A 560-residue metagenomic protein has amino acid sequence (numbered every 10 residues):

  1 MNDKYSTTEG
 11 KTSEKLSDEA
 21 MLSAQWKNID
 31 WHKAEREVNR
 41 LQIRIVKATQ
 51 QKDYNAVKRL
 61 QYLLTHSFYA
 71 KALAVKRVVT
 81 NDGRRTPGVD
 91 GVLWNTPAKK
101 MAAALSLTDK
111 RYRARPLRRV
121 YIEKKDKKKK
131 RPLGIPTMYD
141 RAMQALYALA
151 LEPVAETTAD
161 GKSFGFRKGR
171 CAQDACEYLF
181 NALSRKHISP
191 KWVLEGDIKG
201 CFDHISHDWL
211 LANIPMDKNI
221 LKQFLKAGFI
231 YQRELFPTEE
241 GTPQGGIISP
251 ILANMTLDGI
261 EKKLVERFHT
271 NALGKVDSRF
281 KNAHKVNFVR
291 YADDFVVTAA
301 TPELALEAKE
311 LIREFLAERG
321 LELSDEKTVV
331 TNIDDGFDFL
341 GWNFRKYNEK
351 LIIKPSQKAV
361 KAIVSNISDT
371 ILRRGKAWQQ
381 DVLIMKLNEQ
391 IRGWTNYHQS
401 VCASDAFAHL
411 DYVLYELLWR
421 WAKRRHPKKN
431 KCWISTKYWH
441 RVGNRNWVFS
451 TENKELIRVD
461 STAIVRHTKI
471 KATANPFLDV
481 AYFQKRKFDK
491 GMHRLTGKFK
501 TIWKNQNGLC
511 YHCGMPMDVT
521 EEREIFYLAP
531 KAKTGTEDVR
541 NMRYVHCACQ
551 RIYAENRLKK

Functional and structural regions predicted by a protein language model:
M1-N2, T370-K429: Right-hand nucleic-acid polymerase module
A24-G83, L149-G165: Charged boundary/loop elements
S106, K110, T158-K162, R167 (+2 more regions): Conserved polymerase palm-domain catalytic core
K226, Q232-L235, R319-L383, E389-R392: A conserved non-catalytic segment of reverse transcriptases and RNA-directed RNA polymerases corresponding to the late
D411-L495: Extended C-terminal regions of large enzymes
K498-Q506, G535-V539: Short, flexible, mixed-charge glycine/proline-rich loop motifs that serve as phosphate/nucleic-acid-contacting
G514-C547, R551-Y553, R557-L558: Histidine-centered nuclease catalytic patch
